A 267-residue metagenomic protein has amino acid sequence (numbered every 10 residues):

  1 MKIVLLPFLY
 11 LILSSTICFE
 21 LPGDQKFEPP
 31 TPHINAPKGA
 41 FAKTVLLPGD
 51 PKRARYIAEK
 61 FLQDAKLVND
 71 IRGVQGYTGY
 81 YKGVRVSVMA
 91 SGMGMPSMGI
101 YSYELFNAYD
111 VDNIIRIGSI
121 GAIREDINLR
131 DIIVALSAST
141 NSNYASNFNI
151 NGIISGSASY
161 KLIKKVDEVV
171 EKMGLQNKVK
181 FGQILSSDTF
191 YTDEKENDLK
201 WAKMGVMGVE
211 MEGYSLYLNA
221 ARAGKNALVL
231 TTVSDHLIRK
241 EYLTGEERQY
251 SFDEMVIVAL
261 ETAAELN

Functional and structural regions predicted by a protein language model:
M1-E20: Classical Sec-dependent N-terminal signal peptides that target proteins to the secretory pathway
C18-K165: Metabolite-binding pocket within alpha/beta catalytic cores that recognizes anionic/polar moieties
L47, P51-A54, G94-M98, S155 (+6 more regions): Generic structural signal for well-ordered, non-membrane alpha-helical segments in soluble metabolic enzymes
Q63-D70, G174-F181, L266-N267: Flexible, glycine/charged-enriched surface loops at secondary-structure junctions
I153-M204: Active-site rim beta-loop-alpha module in soluble metabolic enzymes
K165-M173, N219, V258-L266: Generic non-transmembrane alpha-helical segments
K195-S234: A C-terminal functional module that forms or caps the active site or interfaces directly with catalytic machinery
L237-N267: His/Asp/Glu-rich mid-to-C-terminal helical/loop segments that flank catalytic regions of hydrolases
